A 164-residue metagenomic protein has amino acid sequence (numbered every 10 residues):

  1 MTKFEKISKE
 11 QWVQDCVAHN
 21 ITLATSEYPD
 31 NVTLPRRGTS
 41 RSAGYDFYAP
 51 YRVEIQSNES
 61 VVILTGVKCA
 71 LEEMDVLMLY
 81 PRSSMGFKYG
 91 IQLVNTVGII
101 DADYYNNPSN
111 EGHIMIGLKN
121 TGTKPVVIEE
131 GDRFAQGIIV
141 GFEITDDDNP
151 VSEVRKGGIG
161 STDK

Functional and structural regions predicted by a protein language model:
M1-K164: DUTPase catalytic domain/fold
